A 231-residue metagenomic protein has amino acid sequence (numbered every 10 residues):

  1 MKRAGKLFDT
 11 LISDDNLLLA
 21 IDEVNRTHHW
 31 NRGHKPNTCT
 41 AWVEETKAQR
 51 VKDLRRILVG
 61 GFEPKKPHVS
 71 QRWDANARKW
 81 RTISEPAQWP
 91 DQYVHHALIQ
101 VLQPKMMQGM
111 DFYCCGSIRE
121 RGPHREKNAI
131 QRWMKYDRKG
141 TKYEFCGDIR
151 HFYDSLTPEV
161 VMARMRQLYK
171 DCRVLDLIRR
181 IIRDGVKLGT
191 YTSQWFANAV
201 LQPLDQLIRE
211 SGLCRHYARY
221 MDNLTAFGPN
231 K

Functional and structural regions predicted by a protein language model:
M1-R56: Non-catalytic, polymerase-adjacent accessory regions of viral genome-replication enzymes
R3, L7-F8, H95, I99-T157: Active-site-proximal segment of RNA-dependent polymerases
G5, D15-L18, D91-Q100, E159 (+4 more regions): Non-catalytic, well-ordered alpha-helical scaffold segments
G33-N37, K65-W73, G109-C115, K142-G147 (+1 more regions): Short coil/turn segments at secondary-structure boundaries
P36-V43, C114-R119, D148-F152, N223-F227: Conserved short loop/turn motifs at secondary-structure junctions
R55-K79, Y93, K170-I182: Reverse-transcriptase-like RNA-dependent polymerase core
K79-D111, Y153, D184-E210: Conserved pre-motif C helix in the palm subdomain of viral-like polymerases
Q131-M221, T225-K231: Conserved polymerase palm-domain catalytic core
